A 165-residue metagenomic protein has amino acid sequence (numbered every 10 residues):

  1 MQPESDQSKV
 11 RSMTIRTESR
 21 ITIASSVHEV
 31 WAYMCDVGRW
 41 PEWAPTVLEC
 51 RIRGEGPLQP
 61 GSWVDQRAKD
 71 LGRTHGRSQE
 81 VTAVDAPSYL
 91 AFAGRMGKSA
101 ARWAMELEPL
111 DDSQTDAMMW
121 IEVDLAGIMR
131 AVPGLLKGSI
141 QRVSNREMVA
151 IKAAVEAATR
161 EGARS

Functional and structural regions predicted by a protein language model:
Q2-G54, Q59, S165: Hydrophobic ligand-binding cavity/cleft-lining segments
R16-E18, T74-S78, S99-A104: Short, surface-exposed coil-to-beta transition loops
R20-T22, R51, R67, E80 (+1 more regions): Generic structural detector for well-ordered beta-strands
V27-H28, E55-L58, T82-P87, E106-D116: A short, structured loop/turn motif at beta-sheet edges
I52, A150-S165: Short, highly charged C-terminal tails/helix-capping segments
S62-K69, L90-M96: Short beta-strand segments that buttress and anchor functional surface loops
K69-H75, L125-I128: Short, cysteine-centered beta-strand-loop-beta hairpins and adjacent loop/turn segments enriched in charged/polar
A93-R146, G162-R164: Beta-strand/loop substructures that line and gate deep hydrophobic ligand-binding cavities in soluble
